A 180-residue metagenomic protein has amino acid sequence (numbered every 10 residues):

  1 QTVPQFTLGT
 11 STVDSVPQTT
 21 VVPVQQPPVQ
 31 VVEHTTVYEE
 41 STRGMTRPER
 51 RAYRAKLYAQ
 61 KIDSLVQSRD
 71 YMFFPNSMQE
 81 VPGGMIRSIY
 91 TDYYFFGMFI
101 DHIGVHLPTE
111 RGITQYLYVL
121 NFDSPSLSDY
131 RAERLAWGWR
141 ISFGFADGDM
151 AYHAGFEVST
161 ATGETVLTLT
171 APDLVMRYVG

Functional and structural regions predicted by a protein language model:
Q1-Q67: Sec-dependent signal peptide cleavage junction
L57-Y58, N76-T91: N-terminal post-signal-peptidase region of extra-cytosolic proteins
L65-Q79: A short, Trp-centered hydrophobic/proline-enriched beta-strand micro-motif
R69-Y71, F96, D101-I103, Y152-A154 (+1 more regions): One face of beta-strands
P75-Q79, I100-H102, L107-R111, F145-D147 (+2 more regions): A mature extracytoplasmic/lumenal domain signature
G84-M85, T114-V119, H153-A154, M176-G180: A short, polar/proline- and glycine-enriched secondary-structure boundary/capping micro-motif
M85-G138: Mid-length scaffold segments of soluble, non-membrane domains
D129-G180: Helix-rich interaction surfaces within compact, conserved domain-sized segments that mediate assembly or partner
